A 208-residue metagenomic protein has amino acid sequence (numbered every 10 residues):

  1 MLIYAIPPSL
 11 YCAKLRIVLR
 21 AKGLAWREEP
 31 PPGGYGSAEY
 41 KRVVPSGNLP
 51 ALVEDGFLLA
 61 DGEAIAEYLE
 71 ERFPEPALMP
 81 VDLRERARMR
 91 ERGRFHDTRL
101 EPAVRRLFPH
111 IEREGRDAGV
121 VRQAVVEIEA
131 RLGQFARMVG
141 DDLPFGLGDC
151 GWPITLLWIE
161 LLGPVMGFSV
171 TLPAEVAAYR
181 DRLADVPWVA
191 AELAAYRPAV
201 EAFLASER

Functional and structural regions predicted by a protein language model:
M1-R122, E127-E129: GST-like domain detector, emphasizing the conserved glutathione-binding G-site in the N-terminal thioredoxin-like
I6, L147, Y196: Short, solvent-exposed turn/loop segments enriched in Gly/Ser/Thr/Pro and often Arg
E29, G62, P173, L193-A194: Residue-level detector of family-conserved "landmark" positions at structurally sensitive sites
S37, D185-V186, A205-S206: Polar helix-capping/helix-linker motif
D55, P153, A195: Conserved residues at the C-terminal ends of beta-strands
T98-A191: GST-like fold's C-terminal all-alpha helical module
Y196-R208: Acidic/histidine-enriched, glycine/proline-rich intrinsically disordered or flexible terminal extensions
